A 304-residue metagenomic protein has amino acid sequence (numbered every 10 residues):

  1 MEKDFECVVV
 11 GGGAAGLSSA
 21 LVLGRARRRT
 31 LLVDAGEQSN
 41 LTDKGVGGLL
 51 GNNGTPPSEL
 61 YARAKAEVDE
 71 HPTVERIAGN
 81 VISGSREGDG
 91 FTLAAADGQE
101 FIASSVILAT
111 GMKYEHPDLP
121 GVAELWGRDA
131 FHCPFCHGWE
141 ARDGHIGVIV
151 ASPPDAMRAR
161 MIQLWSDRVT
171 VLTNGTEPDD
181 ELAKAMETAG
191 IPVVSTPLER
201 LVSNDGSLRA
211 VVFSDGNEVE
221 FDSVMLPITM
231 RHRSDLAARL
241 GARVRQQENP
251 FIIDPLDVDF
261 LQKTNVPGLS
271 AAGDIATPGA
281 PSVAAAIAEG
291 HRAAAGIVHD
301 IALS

Functional and structural regions predicted by a protein language model:
M1-C7, R76-G144, S223, L256-L261: FAD-binding core/adjacent interface of flavoenzyme oxidoreductases
F5-E59, H145, P154-T176: Beta1-alpha1 glycine-rich phosphate/pyrophosphate-binding loop at the start of Rossmann-like nucleotide-binding domains
G11, A103, A109-G111, H116-D118 (+4 more regions): Short, well-ordered coil/turn residues at beta-beta hairpins and beta-strand->alpha-helix junctions within
A20-L21, A156-R158, A272-S304: A conserved FAD-binding loop/helix module that cradles the flavin
R29, A35-E37, K44-H71, H132-C133 (+1 more regions): N-terminal glycine-rich dinucleotide-binding loop that anchors FAD/FMN and/or NAD(P) in oxidoreductases
A62, V68-D89, L93-A95, E100-A103 (+2 more regions): A Rossmann-like FAD-binding core segment of flavoenzymes
E124-E140, M230-A280, H299: FAD-site-proximal beta/loop scaffold in flavoenzymes
R128-F135, V148-R158, D179-D180: Active-site glycine-rich loop that binds ribose-phosphate moieties when present
